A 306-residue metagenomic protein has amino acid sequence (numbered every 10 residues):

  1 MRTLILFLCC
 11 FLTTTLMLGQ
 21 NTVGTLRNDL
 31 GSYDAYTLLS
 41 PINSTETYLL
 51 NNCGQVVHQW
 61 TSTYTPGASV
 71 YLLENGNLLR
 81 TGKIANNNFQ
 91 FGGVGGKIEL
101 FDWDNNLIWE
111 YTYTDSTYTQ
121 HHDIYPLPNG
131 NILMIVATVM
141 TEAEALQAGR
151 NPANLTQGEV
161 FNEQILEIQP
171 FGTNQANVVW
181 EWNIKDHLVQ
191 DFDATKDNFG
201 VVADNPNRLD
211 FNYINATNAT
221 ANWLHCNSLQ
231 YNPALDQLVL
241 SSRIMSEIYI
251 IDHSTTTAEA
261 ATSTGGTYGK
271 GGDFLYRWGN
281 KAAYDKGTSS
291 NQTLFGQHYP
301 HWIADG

Functional and structural regions predicted by a protein language model:
M1-T22: Bacterial Sec-dependent N-terminal signal peptides
Q20-G306: Histidine-/acidic-rich catalytic cores in large beta-rich domains
